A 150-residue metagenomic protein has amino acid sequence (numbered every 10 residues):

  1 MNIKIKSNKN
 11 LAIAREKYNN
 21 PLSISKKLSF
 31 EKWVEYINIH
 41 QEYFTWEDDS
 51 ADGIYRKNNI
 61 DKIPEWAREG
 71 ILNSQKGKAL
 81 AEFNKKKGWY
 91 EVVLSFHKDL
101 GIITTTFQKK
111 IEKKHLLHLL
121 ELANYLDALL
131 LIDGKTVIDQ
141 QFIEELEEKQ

Functional and structural regions predicted by a protein language model:
M1-Q150: Acidic (Asp/Glu-rich) sequence patches and key acidic residues that form negatively charged surfaces used
